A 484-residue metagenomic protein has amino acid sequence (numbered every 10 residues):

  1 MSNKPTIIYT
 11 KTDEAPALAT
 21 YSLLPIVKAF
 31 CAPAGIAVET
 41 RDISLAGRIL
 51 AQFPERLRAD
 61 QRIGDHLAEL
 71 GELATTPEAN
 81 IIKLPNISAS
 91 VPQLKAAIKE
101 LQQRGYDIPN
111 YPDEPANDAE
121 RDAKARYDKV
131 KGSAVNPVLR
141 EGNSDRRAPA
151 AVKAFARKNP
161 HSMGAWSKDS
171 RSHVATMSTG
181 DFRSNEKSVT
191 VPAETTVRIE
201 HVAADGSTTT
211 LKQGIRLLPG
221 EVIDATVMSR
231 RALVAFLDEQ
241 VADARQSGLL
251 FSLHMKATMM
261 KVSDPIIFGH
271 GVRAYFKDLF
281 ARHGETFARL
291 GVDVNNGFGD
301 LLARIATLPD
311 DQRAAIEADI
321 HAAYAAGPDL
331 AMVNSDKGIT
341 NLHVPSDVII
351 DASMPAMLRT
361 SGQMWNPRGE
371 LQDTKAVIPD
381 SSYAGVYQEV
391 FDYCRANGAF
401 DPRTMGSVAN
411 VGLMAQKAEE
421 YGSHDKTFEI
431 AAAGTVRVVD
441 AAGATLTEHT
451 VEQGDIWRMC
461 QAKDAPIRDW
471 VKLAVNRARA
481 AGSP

Functional and structural regions predicted by a protein language model:
K4-P5: Extreme N-terminal starter segment of soluble prokaryotic enzymes
I8-G269, D278-P484: Extended, well-ordered protein cores
A274-Y275: Short active-site loop/helix that positions an aromatic residue
